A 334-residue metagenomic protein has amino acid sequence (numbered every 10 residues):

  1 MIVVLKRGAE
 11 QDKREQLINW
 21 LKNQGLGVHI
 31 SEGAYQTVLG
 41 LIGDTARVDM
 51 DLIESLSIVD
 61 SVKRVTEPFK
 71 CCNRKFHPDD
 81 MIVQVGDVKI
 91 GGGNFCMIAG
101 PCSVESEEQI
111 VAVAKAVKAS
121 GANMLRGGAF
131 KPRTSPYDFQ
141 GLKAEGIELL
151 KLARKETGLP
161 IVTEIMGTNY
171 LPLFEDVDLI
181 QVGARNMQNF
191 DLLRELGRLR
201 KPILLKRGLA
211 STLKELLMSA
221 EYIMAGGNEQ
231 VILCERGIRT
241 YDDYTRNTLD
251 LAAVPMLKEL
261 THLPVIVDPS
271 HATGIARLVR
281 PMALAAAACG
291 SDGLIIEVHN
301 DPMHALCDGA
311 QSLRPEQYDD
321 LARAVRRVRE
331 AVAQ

Functional and structural regions predicted by a protein language model:
M1-M97: Non-catalytic terminal accessory/regulatory regions of metabolic enzymes
K6, L142, G158-N169, D178-D191 (+3 more regions): Catalytic beta/alpha-barrel core
G8, F95-A112, P136-Q140, P160-E164 (+3 more regions): Active-site mouth loops of central-metabolism enzymes
V83-C102, R133-P136, K258-V267: N-terminal small/glycine-rich loop or linker at the start of catalytic domains across soluble metabolic enzymes
V85, L199-V298: Catalytic alpha/beta core domains of metabolic enzymes, predominantly
C96-P101, L125-G127, I161-T163, I180-V182 (+4 more regions): Hydrophobic faces of well-ordered beta-strands that scaffold small-molecule active sites in alpha/beta enzyme cores
R126-A144, N300-S312: Glycine-rich, proline-tolerant flexible connector loops at the mouths of alpha/beta enzymes
F139-T163, E195-P202, L251-V265, Q311-A333: Alpha-helix-loop-beta-strand connector modules within alpha/beta enzyme cores
